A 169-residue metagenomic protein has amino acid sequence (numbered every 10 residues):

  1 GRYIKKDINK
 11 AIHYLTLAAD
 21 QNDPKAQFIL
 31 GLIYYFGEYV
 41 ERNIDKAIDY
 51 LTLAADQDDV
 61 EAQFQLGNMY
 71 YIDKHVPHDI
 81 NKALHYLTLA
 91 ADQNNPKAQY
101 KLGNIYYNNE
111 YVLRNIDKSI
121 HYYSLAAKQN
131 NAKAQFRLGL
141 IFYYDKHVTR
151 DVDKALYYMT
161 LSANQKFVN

Functional and structural regions predicted by a protein language model:
G1-R2, D20-D23, F36-E38, N43 (+9 more regions): Short helix-capping/linker turns of helical repeat alpha-solenoids
F28-I29, I44, F64-Q65, Y100-K101 (+4 more regions): Alpha-solenoid helical repeat scaffolds
I29-F36, Q65-I72, K101-N108, R137-Y144: Hydrophobic face of amphipathic alpha-helices that form TPR/SEL1-like repeat modules and related alpha-solenoid
